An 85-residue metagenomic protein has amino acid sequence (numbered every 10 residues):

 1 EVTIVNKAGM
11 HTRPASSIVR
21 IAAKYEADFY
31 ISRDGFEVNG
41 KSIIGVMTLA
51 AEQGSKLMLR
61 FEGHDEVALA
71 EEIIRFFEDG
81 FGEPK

Functional and structural regions predicted by a protein language model:
E1-T3, M58: Short aromatic/hydrophobic contact patches that present stacked aromatics for nucleic-acid/ligand binding
T3-I44, T48-Q53: Compact, glycine-rich, soluble single-domain proteins
E52-K85: C-terminal structural segments of small proteins and small subunits
